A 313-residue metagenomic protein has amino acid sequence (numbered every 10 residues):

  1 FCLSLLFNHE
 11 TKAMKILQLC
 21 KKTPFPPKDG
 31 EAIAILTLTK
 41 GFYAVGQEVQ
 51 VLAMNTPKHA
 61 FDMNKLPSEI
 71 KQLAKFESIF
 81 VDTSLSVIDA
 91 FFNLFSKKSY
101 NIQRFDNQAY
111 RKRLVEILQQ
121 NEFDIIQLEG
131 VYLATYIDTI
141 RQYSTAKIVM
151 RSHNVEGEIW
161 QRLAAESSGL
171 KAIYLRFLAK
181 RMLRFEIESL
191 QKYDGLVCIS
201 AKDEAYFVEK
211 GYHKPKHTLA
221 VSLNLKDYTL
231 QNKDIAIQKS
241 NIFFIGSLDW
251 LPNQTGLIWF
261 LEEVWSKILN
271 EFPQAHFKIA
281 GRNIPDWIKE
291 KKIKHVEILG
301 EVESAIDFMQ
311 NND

Functional and structural regions predicted by a protein language model:
L6-F7, K12-E77, Q119-N121, K267-N270: N-terminal subdomain of nucleotide-sugar transferases
K21, I88-Q103, I148-R184, S247: Acceptor-binding helix/loop patch of EC 2.4 sugar-transfer enzymes, predominantly nucleotide-sugar-dependent
M54, E129-G130, H153, C198-S200 (+3 more regions): Replace "coordinates the UDP/GDP/TDP-sugar" with "coordinates nucleotide-activated sugar donors
M54-E116: A conserved catalytic-core segment of Leloir-type glycosyltransferases
L114-T135, K147-V149: Short N-terminal targeting/anchoring amphipathic segment
K147, L175-A179, L183-L230: Donor nucleotide-sugar binding/catalytic pocket of nucleotide-sugar-dependent glycosyltransferases
D194, Q310-D313: Acidic donor-binding loop of glycosyltransferase active sites
T218-N311: Conserved catalytic-core segment of nucleotide-activated headgroup transferases in glycan assembly
